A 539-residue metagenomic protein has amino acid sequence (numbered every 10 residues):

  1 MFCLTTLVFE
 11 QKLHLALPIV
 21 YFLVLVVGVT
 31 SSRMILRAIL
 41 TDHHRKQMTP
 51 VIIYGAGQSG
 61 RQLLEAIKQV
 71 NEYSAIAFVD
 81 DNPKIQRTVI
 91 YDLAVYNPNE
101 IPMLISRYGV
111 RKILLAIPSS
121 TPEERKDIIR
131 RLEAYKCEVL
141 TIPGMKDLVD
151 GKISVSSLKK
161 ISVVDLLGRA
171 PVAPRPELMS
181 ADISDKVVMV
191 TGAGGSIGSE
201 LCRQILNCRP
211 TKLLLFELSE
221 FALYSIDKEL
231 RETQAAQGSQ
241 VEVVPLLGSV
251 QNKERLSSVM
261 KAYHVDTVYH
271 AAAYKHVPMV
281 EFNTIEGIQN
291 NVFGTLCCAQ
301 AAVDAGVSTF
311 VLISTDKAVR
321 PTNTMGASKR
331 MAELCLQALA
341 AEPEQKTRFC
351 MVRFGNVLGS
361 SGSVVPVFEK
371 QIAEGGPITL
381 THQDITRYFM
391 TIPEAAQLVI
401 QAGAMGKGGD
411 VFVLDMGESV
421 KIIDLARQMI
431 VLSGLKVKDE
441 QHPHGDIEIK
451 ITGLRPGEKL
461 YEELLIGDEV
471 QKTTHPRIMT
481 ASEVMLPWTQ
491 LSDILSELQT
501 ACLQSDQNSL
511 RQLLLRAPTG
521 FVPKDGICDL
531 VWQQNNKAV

Functional and structural regions predicted by a protein language model:
M1-I52, A56: Aromatic-rich membrane-interfacial microdomains
L36-D150, L218-S225, E232-A235, S239-V244 (+1 more regions): A solvent-exposed beta-alpha-beta segment
L93, P98-N99, R125-V187, A193 (+1 more regions): Flexible, Lys/Arg-rich cytosolic regulatory linkers and terminal tails that connect or flank
K126-L140, K212-S219, A262, F282-T309: NAD(P)-cofactor binding segment of oxidoreductase domains
D150, H270, Y274-L334, A338: Conserved Rossmann-fold NAD(P)-dependent oxidoreductase catalytic core, especially the SDR/UDP-sugar
A173, L178-D182, A338-V539: Strand-loop microenvironment adjacent to phosphate/nucleotide-handling motifs in alpha/beta enzyme folds
V188-Q204: N-terminal Rossmann NAD(P)H-binding glycine-rich loop of SDR-like oxidoreductase domains
L247-D266: Conserved Rossmann-fold cofactor-binding substructure of NAD(P)-dependent oxidoreductases
